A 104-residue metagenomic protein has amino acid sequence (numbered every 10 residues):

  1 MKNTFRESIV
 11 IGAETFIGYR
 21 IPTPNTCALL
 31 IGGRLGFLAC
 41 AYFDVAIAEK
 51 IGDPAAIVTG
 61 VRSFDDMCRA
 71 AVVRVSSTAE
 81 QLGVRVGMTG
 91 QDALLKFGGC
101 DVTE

Functional and structural regions predicted by a protein language model:
M1-E104: Residues that scaffold, gate, or flank divalent-cation-dependent active/transport sites
